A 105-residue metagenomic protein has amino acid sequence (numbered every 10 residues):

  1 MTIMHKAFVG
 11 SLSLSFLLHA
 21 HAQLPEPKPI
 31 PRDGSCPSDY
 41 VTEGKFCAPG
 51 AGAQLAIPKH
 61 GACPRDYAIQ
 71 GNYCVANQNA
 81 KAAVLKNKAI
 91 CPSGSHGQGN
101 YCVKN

Functional and structural regions predicted by a protein language model:
M1-F8: Bacterial N-terminal signal peptides that target proteins for export
L17-A20: N-terminal signal peptide c-region/cleavage motif recognized by signal peptidases
Q23-G52: N-terminal propeptides/low-complexity segments immediately following signal peptides in secreted or periplasmic proteins
P29-D39, A56-D66, A83-P92: Disulfide-braced loops of extracellular cysteine-rich modules
Y40-E43, Y67-Q70, S95-G99: Extracellular, cysteine-rich, disulfide-stabilized repeat modules with beta-strand cores
G44-Y73: N-terminal, post-signal-peptide region of Sec/Tat-exported proteins
N72-Y73, N77, K81-N105: Short, Lys/Arg-rich, disordered C-terminal segments of secreted/exported proteins that correspond to mature bioactive
